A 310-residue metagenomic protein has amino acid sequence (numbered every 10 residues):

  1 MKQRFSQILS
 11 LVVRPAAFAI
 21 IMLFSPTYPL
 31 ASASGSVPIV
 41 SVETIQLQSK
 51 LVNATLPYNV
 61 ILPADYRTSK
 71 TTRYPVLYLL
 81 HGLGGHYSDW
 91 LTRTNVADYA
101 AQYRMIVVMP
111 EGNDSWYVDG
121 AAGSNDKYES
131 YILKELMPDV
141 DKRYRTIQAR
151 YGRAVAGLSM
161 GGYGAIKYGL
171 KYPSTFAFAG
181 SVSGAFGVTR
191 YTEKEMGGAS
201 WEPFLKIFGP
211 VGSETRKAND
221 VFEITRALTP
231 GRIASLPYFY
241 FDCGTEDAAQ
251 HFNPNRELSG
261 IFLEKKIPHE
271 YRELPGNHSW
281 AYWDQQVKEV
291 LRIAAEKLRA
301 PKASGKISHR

Functional and structural regions predicted by a protein language model:
M1-S10: N-terminal secretory signal peptides that target proteins for export/translocation
S6, Y28-L30: Compositionally biased, low-complexity segments
Q7, A19-I20, K266: Generic short N-terminal amphipathic or hydrophobic helices
V12-T27: Bacterial N-terminal signal peptides
A31-R310: Non-catalytic cap/lid and distal C-terminal segments of serine-dependent acyl enzymes
